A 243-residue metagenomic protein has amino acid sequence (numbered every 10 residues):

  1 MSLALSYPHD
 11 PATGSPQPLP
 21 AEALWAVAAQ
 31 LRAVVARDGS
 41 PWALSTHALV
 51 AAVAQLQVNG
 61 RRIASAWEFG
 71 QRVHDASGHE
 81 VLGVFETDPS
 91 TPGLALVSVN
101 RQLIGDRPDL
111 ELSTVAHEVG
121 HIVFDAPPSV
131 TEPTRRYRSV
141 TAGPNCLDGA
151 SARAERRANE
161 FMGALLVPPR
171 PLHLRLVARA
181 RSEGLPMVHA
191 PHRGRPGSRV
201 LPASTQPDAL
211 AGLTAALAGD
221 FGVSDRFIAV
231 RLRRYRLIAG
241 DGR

Functional and structural regions predicted by a protein language model:
M1-R243: Active-site hotspot residues in diverse enzymes, especially metal/ion-binding acidic/histidine motifs
